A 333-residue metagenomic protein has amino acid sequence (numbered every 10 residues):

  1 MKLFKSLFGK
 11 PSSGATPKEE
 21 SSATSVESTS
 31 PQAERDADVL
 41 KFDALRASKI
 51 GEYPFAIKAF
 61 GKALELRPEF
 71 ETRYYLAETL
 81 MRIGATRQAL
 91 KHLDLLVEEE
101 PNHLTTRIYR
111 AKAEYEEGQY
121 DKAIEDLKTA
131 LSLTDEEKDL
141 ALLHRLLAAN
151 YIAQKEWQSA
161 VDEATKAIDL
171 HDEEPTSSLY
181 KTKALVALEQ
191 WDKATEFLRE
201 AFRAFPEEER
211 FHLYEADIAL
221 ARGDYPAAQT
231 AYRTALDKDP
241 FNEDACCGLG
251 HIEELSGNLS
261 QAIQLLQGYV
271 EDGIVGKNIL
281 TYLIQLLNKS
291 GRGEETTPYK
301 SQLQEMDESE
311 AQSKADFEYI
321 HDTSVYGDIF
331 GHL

Functional and structural regions predicted by a protein language model:
S30-E71, Y75-R82, E116, L146-A149 (+1 more regions): Alpha-helical segment of the N-proximal tetratricopeptide repeat
Q32, E65-L66, E99, L133-E136 (+5 more regions): Structural marker of alpha-solenoid helical repeat scaffolds
A37, F70-T72, L104-T105, E137-A141 (+4 more regions): Helix-start (N-cap) detector for alpha-helical repeat units in TPR-like alpha-solenoids, especially tetratricopeptide
F42, Y75-L76, Y109, L143-L146 (+4 more regions): Canonical tetratricopeptide repeat
K49-I50, R82-I83, E116-E117, A153-Q154 (+4 more regions): Register position in tetratricopeptide repeats
K62-A63, L95-L96, T129-A130, K166-A167 (+4 more regions): Canonical positions in the second alpha-helix
